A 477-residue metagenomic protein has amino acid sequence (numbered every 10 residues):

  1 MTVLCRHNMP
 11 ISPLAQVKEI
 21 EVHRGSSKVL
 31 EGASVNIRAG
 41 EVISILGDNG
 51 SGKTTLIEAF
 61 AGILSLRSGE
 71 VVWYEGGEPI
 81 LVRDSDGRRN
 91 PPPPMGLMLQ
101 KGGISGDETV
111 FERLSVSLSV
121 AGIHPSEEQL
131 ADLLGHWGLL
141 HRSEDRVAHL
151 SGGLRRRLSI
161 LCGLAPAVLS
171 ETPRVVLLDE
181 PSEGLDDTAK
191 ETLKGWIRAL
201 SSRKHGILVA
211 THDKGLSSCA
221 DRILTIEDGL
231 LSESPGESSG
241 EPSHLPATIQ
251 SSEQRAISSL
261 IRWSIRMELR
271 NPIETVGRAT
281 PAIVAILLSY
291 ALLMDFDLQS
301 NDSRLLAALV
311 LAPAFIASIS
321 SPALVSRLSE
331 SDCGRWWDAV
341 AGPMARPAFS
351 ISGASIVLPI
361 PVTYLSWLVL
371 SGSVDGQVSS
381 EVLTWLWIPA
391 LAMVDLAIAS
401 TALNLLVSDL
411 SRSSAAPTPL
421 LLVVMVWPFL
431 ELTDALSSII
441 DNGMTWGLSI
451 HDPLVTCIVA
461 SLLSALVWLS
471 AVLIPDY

Functional and structural regions predicted by a protein language model:
C5-G32: A short, flexible loop at the N-terminus of ABC-type nucleotide-binding domains that lies
L46-D48: The feature captures the beta-strand-to-loop junction immediately N-terminal to the Walker
A61: Helix-to-loop junction immediately C-terminal to a conserved catalytic motif
G69-D84, R89-P91: Conserved ABC transporter NBD signature motif
K101, G106-G122: Q-loop/switch helix immediately C-terminal to the Walker
S115, P125-R142: Conserved ABC ATPase "signature" region
D179, L185-D186: ABC-family nucleotide-binding domains
S289, L293, R304-V325: Long, hydrophobic alpha-helical segments
